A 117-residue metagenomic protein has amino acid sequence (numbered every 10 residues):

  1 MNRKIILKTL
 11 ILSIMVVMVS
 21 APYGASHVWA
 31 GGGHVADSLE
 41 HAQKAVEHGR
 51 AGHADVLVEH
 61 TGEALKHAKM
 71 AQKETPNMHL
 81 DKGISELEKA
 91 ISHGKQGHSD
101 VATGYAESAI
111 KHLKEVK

Functional and structural regions predicted by a protein language model:
M1-S13: Bacterial N-terminal signal peptides that target proteins for export
N2-I5, S20-K117: Long, charged/polar, soluble alpha-helical segments
